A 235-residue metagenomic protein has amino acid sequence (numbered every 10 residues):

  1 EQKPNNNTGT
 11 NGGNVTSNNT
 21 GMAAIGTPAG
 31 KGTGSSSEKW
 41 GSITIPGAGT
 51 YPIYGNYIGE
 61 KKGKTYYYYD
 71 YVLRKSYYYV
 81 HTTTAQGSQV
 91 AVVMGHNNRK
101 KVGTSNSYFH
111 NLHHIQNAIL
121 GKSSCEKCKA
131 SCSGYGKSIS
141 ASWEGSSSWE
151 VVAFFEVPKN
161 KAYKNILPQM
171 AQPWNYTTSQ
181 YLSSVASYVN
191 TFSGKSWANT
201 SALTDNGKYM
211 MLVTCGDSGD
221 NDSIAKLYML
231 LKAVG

Functional and structural regions predicted by a protein language model:
K3-G235: Solvent-exposed, non-transmembrane regions of membrane-associated and secreted proteins
